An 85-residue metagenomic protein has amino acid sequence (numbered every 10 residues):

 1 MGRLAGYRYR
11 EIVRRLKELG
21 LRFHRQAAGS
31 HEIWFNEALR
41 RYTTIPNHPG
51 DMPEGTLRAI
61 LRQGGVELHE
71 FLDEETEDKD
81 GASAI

Functional and structural regions predicted by a protein language model:
M1-Q26, N36-E37: N-terminal first-folded block
A5, A27-A28, A38, A59 (+1 more regions): A sequence-composition feature that detects small, non-aromatic residues
R10, I33, A59: Short, electropositive, low-hydrophobicity segments enriched in small/polar residues
R22-G55, Q63: A short, structured beta-strand/loop element
G50-I85: C-terminal structural segments of small proteins and small subunits
